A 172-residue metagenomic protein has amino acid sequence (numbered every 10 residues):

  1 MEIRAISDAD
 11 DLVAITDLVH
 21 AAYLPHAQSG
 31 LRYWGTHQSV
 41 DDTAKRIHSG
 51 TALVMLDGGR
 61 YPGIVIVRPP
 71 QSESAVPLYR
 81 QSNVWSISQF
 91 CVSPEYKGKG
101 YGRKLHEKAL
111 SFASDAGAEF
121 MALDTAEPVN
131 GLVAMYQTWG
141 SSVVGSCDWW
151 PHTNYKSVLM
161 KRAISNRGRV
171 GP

Functional and structural regions predicted by a protein language model:
M1-D10, N166-P172: Conserved N-terminal entry element of GNAT/NAT acetyltransferase domains
S7, S88, S93, K97 (+1 more regions): Residue-level recognition of the GNAT/N-acetyltransferase active site
A9, T16, H20-K45: Conserved GNAT-fold acetyl-CoA-binding loop/helix
V54, R60-P70, S86, C91: Conserved beta-strand in the GNAT
V76-P94: Conserved acetyl-CoA binding element of GNAT-fold acetyltransferases
Q81-V84, E119-A122, A126-V133, Q137-W139 (+1 more regions): C-terminal "cap" of GNAT-fold acetyltransferases
G98-S111, T138: Conserved acetyl-CoA-binding loop-helix of GNAT-fold acetyltransferases
